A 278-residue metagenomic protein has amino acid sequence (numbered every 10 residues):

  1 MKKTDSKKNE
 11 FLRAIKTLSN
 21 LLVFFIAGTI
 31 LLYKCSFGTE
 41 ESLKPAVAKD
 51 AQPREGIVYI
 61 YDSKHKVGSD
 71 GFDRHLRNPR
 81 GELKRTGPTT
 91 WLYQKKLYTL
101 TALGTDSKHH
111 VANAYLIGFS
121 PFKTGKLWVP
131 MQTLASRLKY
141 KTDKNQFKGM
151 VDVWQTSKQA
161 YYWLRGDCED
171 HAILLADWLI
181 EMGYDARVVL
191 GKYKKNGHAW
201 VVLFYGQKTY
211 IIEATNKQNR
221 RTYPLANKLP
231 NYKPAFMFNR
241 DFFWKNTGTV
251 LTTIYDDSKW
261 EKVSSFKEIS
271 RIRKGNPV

Functional and structural regions predicted by a protein language model:
K2-V278: A structural boundary/capping signal
